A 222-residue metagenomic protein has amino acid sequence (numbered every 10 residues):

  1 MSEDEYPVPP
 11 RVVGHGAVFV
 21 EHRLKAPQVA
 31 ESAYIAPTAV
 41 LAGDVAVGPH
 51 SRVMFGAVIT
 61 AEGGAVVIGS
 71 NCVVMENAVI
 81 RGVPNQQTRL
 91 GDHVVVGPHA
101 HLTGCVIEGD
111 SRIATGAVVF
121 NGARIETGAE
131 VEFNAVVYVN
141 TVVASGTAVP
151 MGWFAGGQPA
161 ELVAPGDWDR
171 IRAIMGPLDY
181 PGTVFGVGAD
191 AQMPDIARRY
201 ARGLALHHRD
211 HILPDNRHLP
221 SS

Functional and structural regions predicted by a protein language model:
M1-V58: Extended, small-residue-rich solenoid/repeat segments and analogous flexible loops that form exposed scaffolds
S2-L24, E62, E76-N77, V83-L90 (+2 more regions): Glycine-rich hexapeptide-repeat left-handed beta-helix
A39, A57, V66, E76-I80 (+1 more regions): N-terminal leader/targeting segments and the first structural element of proteins
V47, A65-I68, Q87-L90: Sequence/structural signature of small/polar-enriched beta-strand/turn repeats that build beta-strand-rich repeat
V53, I68-N71: Well-ordered beta-strand segments characteristic of repetitive beta-sheet solenoids
C72, V94: Alpha-helical transition-metal enzyme core signature, strongest for iron centers
